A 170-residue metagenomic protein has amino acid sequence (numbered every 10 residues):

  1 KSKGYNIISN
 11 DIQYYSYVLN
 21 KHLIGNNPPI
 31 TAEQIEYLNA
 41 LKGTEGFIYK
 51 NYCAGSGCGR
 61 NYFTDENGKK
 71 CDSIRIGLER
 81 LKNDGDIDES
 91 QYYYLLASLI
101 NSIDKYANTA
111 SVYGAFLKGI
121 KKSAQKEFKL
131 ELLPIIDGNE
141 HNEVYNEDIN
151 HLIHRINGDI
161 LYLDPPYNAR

Functional and structural regions predicted by a protein language model:
K1-Y5: Conserved SAM-binding loop of SAM-dependent methyltransferases across substrates and taxa, primarily the Class I
N6, I12-D137, A169-R170: Class I S-adenosyl-L-methionine-dependent methyltransferase module
S9-N10, D164: Short hydrophobic/aromatic-enriched beta-strand-loop microsegments
D148: Conserved acidic residues
H151-N157: Short conserved loop adjoining the S-adenosyl-L-methionine
H154, P166-R170: Short acidic, Gly/Ser-rich segments with clustered Asp/Glu that frequently serve as metal-coordination loops in enzyme
D159-L161: Structural motif
